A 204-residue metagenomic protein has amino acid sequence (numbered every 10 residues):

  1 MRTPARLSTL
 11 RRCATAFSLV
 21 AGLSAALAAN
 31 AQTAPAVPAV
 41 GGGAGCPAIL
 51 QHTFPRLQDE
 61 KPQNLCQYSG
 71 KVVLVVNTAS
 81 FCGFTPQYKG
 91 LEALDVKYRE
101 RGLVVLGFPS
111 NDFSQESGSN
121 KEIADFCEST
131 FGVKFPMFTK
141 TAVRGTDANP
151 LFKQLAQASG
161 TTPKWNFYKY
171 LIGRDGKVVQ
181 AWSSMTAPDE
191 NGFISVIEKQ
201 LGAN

Functional and structural regions predicted by a protein language model:
R2-F17: Bacterial N-terminal signal peptides that target proteins for export
A26-A28: N-terminal signal peptide c-region/cleavage motif recognized by signal peptidases
Q32-C66, P86: N-terminal "domain-start" segment that seeds a small globular fold
K71-V72, F81, P86-F108, E128-F131: Conserved helix-turn-beta segment immediately C-terminal to the redox Cys motif in thioredoxin-like folds
S80-C82, S110-Q115, A142-G145, V178 (+1 more regions): Solvent-exposed loop/turn segments at secondary-structure junctions within structured extracellular/periplasmic domains
P86, G90-A93, G118, E122 (+3 more regions): Extracytoplasmic/secreted proteins, especially bacterial periplasmic and envelope-associated proteins
K121-N166: Short, internal strand/loop/helix patches that form the active-site neighborhood or redox-interaction surface
P150-N204: Thiol-/selenol-based redox modules, centered on thioredoxin-like and closely related oxidoreductase domains
